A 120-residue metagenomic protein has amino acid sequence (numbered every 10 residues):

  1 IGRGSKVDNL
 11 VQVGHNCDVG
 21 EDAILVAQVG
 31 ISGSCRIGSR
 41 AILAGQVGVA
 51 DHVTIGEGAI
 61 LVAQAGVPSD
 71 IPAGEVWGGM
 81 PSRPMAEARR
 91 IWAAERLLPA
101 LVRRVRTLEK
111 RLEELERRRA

Functional and structural regions predicted by a protein language model:
I1-P84: Structural signal for interior beta-strand "rungs" in well-ordered beta-sheet cores of soluble enzyme domains
R83-A120: Long, leucine- and charge-enriched amphipathic alpha-helices that form heptad-repeat coiled-coil/leucine-zipper-like
